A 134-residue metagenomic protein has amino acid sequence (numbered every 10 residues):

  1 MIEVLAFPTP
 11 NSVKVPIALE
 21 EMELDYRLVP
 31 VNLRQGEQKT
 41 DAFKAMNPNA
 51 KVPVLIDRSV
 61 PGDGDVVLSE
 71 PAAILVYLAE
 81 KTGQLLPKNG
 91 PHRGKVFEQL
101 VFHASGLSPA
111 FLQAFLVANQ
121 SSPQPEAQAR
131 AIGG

Functional and structural regions predicted by a protein language model:
M1-R130: GST-like domain detector, emphasizing the conserved glutathione-binding G-site in the N-terminal thioredoxin-like
G133-G134: Aromatic-anchored helix/helix-loop segment that forms the rim or "lid" of small-molecule/cofactor binding pockets
